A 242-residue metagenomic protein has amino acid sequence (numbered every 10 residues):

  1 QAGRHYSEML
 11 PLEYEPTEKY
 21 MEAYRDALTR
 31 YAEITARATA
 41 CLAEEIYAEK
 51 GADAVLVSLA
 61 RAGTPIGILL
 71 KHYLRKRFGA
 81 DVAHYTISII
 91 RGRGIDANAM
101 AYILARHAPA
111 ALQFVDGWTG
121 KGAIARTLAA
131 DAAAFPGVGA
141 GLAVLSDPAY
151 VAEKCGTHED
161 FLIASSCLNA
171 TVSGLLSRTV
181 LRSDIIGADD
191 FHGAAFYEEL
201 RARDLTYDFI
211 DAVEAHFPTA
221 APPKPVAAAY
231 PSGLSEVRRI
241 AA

Functional and structural regions predicted by a protein language model:
Q1-A54, R75, G79-A242: Long, low-complexity, Lys/Arg-enriched
G63: Glycine-rich phosphate-binding loops at beta-strand->alpha-helix junctions
I66-R75: Short Gly/Thr/Asp-enriched flexible loops that form oxyanion-binding sites at enzyme active sites
